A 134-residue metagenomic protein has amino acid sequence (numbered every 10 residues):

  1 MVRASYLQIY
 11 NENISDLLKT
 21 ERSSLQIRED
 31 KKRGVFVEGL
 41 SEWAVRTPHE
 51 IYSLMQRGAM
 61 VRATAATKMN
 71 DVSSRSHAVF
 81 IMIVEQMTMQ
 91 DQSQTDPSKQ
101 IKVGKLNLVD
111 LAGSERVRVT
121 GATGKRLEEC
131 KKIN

Functional and structural regions predicted by a protein language model:
M1-N134: P-loop NTPase "switch/coupling" elements that transmit nucleotide state to mechanical/effector output
